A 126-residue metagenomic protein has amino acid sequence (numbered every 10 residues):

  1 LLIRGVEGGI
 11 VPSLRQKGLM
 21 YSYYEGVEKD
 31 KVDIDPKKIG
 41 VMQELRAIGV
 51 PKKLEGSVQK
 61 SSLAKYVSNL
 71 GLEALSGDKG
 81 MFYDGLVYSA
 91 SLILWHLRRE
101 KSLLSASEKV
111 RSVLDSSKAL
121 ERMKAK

Functional and structural regions predicted by a protein language model:
L1-K126: Glycine-rich anion-binding loops and their surrounding alpha/beta cores
